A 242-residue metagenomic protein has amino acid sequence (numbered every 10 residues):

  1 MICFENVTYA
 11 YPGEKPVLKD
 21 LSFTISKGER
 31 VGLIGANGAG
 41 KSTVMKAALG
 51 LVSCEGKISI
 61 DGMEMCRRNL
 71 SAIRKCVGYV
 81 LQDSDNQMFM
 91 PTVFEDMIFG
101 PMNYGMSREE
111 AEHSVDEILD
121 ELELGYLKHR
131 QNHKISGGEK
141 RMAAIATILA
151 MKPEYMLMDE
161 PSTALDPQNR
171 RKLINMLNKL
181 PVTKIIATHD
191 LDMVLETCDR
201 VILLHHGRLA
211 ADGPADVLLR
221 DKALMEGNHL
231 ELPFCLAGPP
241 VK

Functional and structural regions predicted by a protein language model:
I34-A36: The feature captures the beta-strand-to-loop junction immediately N-terminal to the Walker
G56-M65, I73: Conserved ABC transporter NBD signature motif
E109-L127: Conserved ABC ATPase "signature" region
Q131-I135, E139: Conserved ABC ATPase signature
T188-H189: H-loop/switch region of ABC-family ATPase nucleotide-binding domains
V194-E196: A short, surface-exposed alpha-helical micro-motif characterized by mixed small hydrophobic and charged/polar residues
H206-G207: Conserved ABC ATPase "signature" C-loop
